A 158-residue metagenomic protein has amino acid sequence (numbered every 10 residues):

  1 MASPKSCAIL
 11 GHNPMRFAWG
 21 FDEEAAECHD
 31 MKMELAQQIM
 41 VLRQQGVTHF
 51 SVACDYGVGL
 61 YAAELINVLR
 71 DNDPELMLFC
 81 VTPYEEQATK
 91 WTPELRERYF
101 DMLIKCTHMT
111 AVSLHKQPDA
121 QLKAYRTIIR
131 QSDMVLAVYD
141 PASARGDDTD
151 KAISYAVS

Functional and structural regions predicted by a protein language model:
M1-S158: Acidic/glycine-enriched connector segments
